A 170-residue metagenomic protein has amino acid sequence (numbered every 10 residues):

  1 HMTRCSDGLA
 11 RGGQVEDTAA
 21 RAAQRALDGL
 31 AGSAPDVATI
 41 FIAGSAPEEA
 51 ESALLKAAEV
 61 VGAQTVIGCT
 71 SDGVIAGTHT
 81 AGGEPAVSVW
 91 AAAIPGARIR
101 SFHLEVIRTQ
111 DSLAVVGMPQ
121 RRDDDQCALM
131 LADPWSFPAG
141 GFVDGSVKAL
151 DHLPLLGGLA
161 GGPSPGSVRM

Functional and structural regions predicted by a protein language model:
H1-M170: Cofactor- and metal-binding active-site motifs of prokaryotic enzymes that mediate redox/radical or nucleophilic
